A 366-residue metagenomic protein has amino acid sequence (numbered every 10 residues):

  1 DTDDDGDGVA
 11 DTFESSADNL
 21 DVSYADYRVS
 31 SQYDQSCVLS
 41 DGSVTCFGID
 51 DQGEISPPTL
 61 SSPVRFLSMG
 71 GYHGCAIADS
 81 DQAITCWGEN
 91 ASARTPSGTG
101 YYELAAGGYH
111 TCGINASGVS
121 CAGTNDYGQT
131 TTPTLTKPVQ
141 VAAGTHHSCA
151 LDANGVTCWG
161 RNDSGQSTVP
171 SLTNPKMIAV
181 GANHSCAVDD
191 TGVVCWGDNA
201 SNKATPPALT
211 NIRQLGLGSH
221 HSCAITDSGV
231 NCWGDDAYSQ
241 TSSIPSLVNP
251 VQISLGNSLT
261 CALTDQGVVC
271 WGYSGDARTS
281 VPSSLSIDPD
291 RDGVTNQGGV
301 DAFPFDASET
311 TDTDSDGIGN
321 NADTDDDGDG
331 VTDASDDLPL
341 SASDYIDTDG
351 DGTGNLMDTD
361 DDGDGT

Functional and structural regions predicted by a protein language model:
D1-A25, S284-T366: Extracellular calcium-associated, cysteine-rich motifs in secreted modular proteins
D3, D7-D51, P57, R65-F66 (+3 more regions): An edge-strand/N-cap motif at the start of beta-rich repeat modules
D3-D5, Q32, G42, D51 (+16 more regions): Conserved consensus positions within extracellular tandem repeat modules
G6, D34-Q35, Q52-G53, H73 (+14 more regions): Glycine-centered loop/turn positions within well-structured domains that cap or flank conserved ligand/cofactor-binding
Q35-V38, C46, H73-A76, C86 (+10 more regions): Conserved core positions of repeat-based scaffolds
G48-L60, W87-G98, G123-T134, G160-S171 (+4 more regions): Short glycine/serine- and acidic-residue-enriched loop/turn motifs that recur at repeat junctions
V64-S68, Y101-A105, P138-Q140, P175-M177 (+2 more regions): Repeated scaffold domains used in trafficking and secretory/extracellular systems, primarily beta-propellers
